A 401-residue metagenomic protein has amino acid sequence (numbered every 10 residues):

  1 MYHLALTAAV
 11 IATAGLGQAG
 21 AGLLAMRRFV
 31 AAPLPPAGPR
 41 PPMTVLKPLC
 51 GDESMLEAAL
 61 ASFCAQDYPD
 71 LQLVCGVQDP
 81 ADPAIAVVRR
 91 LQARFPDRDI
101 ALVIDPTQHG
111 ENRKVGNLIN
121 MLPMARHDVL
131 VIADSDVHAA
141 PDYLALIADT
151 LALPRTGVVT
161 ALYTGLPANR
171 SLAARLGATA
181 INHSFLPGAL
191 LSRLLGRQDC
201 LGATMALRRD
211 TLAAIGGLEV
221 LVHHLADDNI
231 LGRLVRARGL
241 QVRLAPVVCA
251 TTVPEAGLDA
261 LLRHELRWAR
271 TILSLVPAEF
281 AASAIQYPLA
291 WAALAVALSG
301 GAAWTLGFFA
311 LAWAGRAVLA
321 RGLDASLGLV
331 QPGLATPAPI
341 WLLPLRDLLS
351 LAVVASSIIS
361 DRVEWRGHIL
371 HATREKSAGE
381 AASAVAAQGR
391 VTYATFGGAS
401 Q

Functional and structural regions predicted by a protein language model:
M1-P39, A178, L191, A320: N-terminal membrane-anchoring/stem segments of glycan-assembly enzymes
H3, V10-T13, L24-M26, A282-R362: Membrane-embedded multi-pass helical conduit in multi-pass membrane proteins, especially envelope-biosynthetic
P41-T44, Q72, I230: Cell-envelope/extracellular polymer assembly enzymes that use nucleotide-activated donors
L60-H109: Acidic donor-binding segment of Leloir-type glycosyltransferases
R90-H127, L146-E219, L262, A269 (+2 more regions): Long helical/loop segments within the catalytic core of UDP-sugar-dependent glycosyltransferases, especially the large
L118, H127-H138: Short beta-strand-to-loop acidic/aromatic patch adjacent to the donor-nucleotide binding site
A133-T150: Acidic donor-binding/catalytic loop of UDP-sugar-dependent glycosyltransferases, especially processive GT2
H224-L231, A245: Acidic donor-binding loop at a coil-to-helix junction in glycosyltransferase catalytic cores that engages
